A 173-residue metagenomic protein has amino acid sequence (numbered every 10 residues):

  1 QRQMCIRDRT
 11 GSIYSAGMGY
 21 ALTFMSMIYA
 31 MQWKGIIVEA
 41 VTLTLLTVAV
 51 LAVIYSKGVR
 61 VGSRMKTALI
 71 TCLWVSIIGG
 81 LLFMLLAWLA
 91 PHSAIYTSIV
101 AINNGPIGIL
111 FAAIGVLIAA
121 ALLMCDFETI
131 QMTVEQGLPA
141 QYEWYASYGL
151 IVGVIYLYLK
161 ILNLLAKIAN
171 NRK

Functional and structural regions predicted by a protein language model:
Q1-I6: Short, small-residue-biased leader/transition segments that mark boundaries at the very start of proteins
D8-M18, I37-L43, R64-W74: Cytoplasmic-side transmembrane-helix entry/capping segments in multi-pass membrane proteins
G11-S12, K34-L46, I109-A119: Structural signature of hydrophobic alpha-helical transmembrane segments
S15-I28, I70-F83, Y148: Small-residue-rich segments of transmembrane alpha-helices in multi-pass membrane proteins, especially helix faces
Y20-M31, A49-Y55: Hydrophobic alpha-helical transmembrane segments and adjacent interfacial helices in integral membrane proteins
F24-I37, N170-K173: Helix-coil boundary and interhelical linker segments in multi-pass alpha-helical membrane proteins
K66-F127: Alpha-helical membrane segments in multi-pass integral membrane proteins
I102-K173: C-terminal transmembrane helix-loop-helix hairpin of multi-pass membrane proteins
